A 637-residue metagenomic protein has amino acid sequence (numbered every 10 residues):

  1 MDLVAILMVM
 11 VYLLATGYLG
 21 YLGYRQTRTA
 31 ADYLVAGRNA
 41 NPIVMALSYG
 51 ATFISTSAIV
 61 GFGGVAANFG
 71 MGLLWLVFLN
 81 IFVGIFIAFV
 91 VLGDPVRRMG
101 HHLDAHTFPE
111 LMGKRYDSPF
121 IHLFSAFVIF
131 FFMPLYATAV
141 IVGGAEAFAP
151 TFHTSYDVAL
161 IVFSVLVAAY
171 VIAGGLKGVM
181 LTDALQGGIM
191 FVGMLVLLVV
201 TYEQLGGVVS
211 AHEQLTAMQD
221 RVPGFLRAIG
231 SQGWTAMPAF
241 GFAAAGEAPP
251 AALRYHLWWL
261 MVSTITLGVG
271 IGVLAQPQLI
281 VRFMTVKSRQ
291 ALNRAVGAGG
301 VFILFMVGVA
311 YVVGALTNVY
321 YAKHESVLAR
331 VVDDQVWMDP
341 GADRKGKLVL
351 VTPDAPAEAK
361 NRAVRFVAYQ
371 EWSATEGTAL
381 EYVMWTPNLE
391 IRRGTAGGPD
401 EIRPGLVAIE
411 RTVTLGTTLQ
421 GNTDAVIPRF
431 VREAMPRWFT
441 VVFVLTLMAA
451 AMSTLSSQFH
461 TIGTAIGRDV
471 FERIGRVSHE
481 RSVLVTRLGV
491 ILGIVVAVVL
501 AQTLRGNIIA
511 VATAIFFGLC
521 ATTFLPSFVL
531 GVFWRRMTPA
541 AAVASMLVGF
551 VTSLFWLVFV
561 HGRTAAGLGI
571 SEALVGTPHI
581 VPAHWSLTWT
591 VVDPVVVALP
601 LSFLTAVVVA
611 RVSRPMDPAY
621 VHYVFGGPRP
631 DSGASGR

Functional and structural regions predicted by a protein language model:
M1-R637: Membrane-embedded helix-loop-helix hairpins and adjacent transmembrane boundary segments in multi-pass transporters
